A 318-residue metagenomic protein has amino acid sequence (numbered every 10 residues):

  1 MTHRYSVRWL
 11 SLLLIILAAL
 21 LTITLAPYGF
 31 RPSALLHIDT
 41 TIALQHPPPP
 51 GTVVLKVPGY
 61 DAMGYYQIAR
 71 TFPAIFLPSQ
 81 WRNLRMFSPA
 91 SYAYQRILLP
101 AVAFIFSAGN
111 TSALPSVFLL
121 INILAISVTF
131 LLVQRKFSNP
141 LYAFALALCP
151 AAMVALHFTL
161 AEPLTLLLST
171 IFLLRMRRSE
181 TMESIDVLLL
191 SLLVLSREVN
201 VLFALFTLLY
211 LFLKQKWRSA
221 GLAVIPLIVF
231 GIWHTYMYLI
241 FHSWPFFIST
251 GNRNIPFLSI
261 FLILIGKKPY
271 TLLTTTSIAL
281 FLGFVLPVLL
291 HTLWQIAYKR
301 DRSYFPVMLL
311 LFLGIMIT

Functional and structural regions predicted by a protein language model:
M1-Q45: Start-transfer (signal-anchor) and selected internal transmembrane alpha helices of multi-pass inner/ER membrane
A19-R31, F203-L209, K214-Q295, Y304-M316: Membrane-lumen/periplasm interface segments of specific transmembrane helices in polyprenyl phosphate-linked
I42-F76, S243-L273: Luminal/periplasmic active-site loops of membrane-embedded glycosylation enzymes
G59-T111: Short hydrophobic/aromatic helix or loop-helix immediately within or flanking a transmembrane segment in polytopic
A101-I105, S116-P140, L290-W294: Transmembrane-helix motifs of polytopic, lipid-linked glycan transferases
T111-V117, F130-A151, L166-L167: Transmembrane-helix signature of polytopic, membrane-embedded enzymes that assemble or transfer cell-envelope glycans
L132, L148, A155, L164-D186 (+1 more regions): Specific aromatic-rich, kink-prone transmembrane helix
S169-L173, E183-E198, F203-L211, I225-V229: Membrane-interface alpha helices of multi-pass inner-membrane proteins
